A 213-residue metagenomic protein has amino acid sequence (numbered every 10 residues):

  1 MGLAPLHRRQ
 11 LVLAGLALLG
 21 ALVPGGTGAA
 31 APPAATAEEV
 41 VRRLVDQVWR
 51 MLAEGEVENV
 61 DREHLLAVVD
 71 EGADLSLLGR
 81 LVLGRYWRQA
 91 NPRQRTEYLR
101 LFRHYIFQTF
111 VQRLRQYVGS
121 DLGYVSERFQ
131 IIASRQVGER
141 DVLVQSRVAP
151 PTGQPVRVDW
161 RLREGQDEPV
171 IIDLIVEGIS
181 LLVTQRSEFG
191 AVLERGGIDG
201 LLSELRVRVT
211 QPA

Functional and structural regions predicted by a protein language model:
M1-L19: N-terminal secretory signal peptides and thylakoid transit peptides that target proteins across membranes
A4-R9, V23-L44: C-terminal segment of N-terminal export signals and the immediately downstream linker at the start of the mature
A29-T36, R50, S203, V207-A213: Compositionally biased, proline/threonine/alanine/serine-rich low-complexity intrinsically disordered stretches
A34-L114: Early exported N-terminus immediately downstream of N-terminal targeting peptides
R80, R115-D121, A191-L193: Juxtamembrane/interface motifs at transmembrane-helix termini
R100-F102, Q108-V156, Q211-A213: Surface-exposed, charged secondary-structure patches
P155-V183: Short beta-strand edge/turn micro-motifs at domain boundaries
D173-A213: Low-complexity, intrinsically disordered terminal/linker segments enriched in charged and Gly/Pro repeats
